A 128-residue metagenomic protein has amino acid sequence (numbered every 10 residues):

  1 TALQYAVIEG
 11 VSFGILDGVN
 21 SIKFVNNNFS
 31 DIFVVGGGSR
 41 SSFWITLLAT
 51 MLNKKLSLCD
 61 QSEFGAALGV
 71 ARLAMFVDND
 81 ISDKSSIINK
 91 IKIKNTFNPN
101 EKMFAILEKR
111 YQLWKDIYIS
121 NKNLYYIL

Functional and structural regions predicted by a protein language model:
T1-L128: Glycine/Thr-rich phosphate-binding loops that ligate phosphate moieties of nucleotide and other phosphorylated ligands
